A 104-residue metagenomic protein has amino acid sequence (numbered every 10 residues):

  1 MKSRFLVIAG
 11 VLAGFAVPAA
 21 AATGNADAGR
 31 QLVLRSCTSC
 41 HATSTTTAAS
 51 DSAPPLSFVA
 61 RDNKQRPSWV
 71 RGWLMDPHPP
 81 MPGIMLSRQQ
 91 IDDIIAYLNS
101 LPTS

Functional and structural regions predicted by a protein language model:
M1-A9: Bacterial N-terminal signal peptides that target proteins for export
F5, V33, C37, P67 (+1 more regions): Short amphipathic alpha-helical/adjacent loop interface patches that line ligand and macromolecule-binding sites
G10, P18, G29, V59 (+1 more regions): Generic anion/oxyanion-binding catalytic loop in active/binding sites
G14-L32, T103: Electrostatic cytochrome c docking/interface patches
A26-R30, T45-R71: Gly/Gly-Pro-rich "capping" loops immediately C-terminal to redox-active cysteine motifs in periplasmic/lumenal
G29, L34-S44, I94: The canonical Cys-X-X-Cys-His
S50-V59, R71-S104: Axial heme c-ligation environment in periplasmic c-type cytochrome domains
